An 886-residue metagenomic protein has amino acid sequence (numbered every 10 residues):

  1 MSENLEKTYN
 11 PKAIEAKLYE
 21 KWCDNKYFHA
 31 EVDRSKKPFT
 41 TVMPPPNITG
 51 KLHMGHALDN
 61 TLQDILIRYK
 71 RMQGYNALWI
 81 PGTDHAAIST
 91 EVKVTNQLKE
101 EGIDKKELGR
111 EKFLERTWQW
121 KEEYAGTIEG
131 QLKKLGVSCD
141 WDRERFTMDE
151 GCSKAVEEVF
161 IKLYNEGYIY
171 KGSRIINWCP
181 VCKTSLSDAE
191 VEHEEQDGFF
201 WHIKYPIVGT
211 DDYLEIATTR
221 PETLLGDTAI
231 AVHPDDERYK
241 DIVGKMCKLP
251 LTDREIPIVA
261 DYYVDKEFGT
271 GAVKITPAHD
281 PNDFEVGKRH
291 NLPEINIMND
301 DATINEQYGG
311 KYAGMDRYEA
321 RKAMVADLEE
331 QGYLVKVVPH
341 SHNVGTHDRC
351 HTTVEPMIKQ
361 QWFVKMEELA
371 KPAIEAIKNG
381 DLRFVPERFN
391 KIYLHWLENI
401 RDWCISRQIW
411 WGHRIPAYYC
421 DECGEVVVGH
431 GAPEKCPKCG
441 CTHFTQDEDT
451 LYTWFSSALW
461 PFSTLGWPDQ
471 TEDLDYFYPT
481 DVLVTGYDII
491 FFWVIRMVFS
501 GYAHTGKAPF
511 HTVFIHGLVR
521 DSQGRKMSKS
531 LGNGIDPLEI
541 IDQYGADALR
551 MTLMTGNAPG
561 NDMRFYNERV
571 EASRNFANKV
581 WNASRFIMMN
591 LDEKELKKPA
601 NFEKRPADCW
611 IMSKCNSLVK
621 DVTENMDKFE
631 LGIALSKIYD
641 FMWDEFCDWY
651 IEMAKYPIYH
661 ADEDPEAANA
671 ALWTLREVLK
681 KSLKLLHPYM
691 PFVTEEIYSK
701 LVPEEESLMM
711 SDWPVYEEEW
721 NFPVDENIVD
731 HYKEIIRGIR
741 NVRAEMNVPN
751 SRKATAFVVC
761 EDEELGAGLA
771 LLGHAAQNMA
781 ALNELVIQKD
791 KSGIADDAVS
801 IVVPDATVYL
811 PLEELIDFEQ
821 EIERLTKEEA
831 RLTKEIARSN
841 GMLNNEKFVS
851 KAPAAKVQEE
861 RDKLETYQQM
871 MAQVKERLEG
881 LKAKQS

Functional and structural regions predicted by a protein language model:
M1-M54, A77, V335, D348 (+1 more regions): Non-catalytic terminal extensions that flank enzyme cores
E3, K17, K21-N25, T95-L214 (+10 more regions): Residue patterns forming the tRNA-binding/recognition surfaces of aminoacyl-tRNA synthetases and related DALR
E31-V94, T147, V156, I216-T219 (+7 more regions): N-terminal catalytic cores of NTP/NDP-binding nucleotidyl/phosphoryl-transfer enzymes
R34-K36, P44-P45, L78-E91, E144-C152 (+3 more regions): Short, solvent-exposed turn/loop segments enriched in Gly/Ser/Thr/Pro and often Arg
H56-L58, P281-V286, R496-T505, I638: Alpha-helical support elements that line or immediately flank enzyme active sites and cofactor-binding pockets
R68-N76, Q97-R110, G130, K134-C139 (+18 more regions): Secondary-structure transition/capping motifs at alpha-helix termini and the adjoining loop/turn into the next element
H202, H395-F455, L459, A503-A546 (+2 more regions): Feature 926 captures the class I aminoacyl-tRNA synthetase adenylation module centered on the KMSKS loop
D253-V259, E448-Y478, D644, D648-I651: Active-site-adjacent "gating/activation" loops or surface patches in catalytic cores
